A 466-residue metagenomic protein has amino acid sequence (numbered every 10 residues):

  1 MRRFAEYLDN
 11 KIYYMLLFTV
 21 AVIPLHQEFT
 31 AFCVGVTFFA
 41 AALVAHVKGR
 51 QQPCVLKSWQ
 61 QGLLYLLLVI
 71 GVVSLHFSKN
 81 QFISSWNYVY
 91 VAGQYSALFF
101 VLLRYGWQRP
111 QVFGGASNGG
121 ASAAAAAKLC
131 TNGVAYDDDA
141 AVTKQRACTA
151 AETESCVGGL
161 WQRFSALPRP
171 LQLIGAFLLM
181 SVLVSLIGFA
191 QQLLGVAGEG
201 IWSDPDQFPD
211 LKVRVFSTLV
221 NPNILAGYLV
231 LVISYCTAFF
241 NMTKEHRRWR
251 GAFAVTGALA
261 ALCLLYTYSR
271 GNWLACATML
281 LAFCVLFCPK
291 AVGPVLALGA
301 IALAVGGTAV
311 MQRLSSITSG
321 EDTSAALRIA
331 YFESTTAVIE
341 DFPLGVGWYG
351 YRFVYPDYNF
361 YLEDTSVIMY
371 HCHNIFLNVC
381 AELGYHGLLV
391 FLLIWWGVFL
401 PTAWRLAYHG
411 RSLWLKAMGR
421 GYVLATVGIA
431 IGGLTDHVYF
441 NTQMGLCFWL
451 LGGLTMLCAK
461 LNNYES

Functional and structural regions predicted by a protein language model:
M1-Y90, L103, W107-P168, F240-R248 (+2 more regions): Transmembrane signal-anchor hairpin modules in multi-pass inner-membrane enzymes, especially those that act on
Y14, V20, V36-V44, K290 (+2 more regions): Transmembrane alpha-helices of multi-pass inner-membrane enzymes
T19, V72, A97, V101 (+8 more regions): Alpha-helical transmembrane segments of multi-pass inner-membrane proteins
E28-V47, V89-F99, L225-I233, W273-L281 (+1 more regions): Membrane-embedded alpha-helical segments of multi-pass membrane proteins, especially the transmembrane helices
F32, S217, N221, A261 (+4 more regions): A conserved mid-to-late transmembrane alpha helix and its immediate loop/hinge that forms the functional core
H76, L171, L186, A190-G195 (+4 more regions): A membrane-periplasm/extracellular boundary helix in multi-pass inner-membrane enzymes that assemble envelope glycans
P209, S319-E333, G347-L383, L406: Long extracytoplasmic/lumenal interhelical loops at the membrane interface of multi-pass membrane proteins
K244, A252, Y385-V427: Hydrophobic transmembrane alpha-helices and their immediate junctions
